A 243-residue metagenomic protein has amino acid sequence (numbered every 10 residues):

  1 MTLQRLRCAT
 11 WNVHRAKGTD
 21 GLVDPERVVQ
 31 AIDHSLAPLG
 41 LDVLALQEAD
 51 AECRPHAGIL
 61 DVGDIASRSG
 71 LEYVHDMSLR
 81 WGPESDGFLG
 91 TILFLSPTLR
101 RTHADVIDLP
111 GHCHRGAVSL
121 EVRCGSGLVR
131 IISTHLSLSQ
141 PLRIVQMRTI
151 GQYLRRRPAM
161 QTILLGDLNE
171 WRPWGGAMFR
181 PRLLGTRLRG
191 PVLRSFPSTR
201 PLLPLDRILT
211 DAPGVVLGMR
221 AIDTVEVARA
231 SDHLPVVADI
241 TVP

Functional and structural regions predicted by a protein language model:
M1-A9, L95-R101, C113-S133, I240-P243: Beta-strand-turn-beta hairpins that frame and shape the catalytic cleft of phosphate-ester-processing enzymes
M1-R68, H75, R80-S85, V227 (+1 more regions): N-terminal, active-site-proximal structural segment of metallo-dependent hydrolase catalytic domains
Q4, F88-G90, G116-V118, G127 (+2 more regions): Residues that flank catalytic or metal-binding motifs in active/ligand-binding sites
R7-V13, I32-A57, R130-T134, Q146 (+3 more regions): Active-site beta-strand/loop signature of hydrolases that rely on acidic residues for catalysis
A16-G18, A51-A57, G82-P83, S139-L142 (+2 more regions): Active-site environment of divalent metal-dependent phosphoester hydrolases
D20-V28, A57, H112, L142-T149 (+2 more regions): Soluble or luminal CAZymes and related metallo-dependent hydrolases
L71-D108: Catalytic-core segment of enzymes that process non-peptidic bonds
L99, D105-L109, E121-R123, Q140 (+2 more regions): Metal-dependent phosphoester-hydrolase catalytic domains
